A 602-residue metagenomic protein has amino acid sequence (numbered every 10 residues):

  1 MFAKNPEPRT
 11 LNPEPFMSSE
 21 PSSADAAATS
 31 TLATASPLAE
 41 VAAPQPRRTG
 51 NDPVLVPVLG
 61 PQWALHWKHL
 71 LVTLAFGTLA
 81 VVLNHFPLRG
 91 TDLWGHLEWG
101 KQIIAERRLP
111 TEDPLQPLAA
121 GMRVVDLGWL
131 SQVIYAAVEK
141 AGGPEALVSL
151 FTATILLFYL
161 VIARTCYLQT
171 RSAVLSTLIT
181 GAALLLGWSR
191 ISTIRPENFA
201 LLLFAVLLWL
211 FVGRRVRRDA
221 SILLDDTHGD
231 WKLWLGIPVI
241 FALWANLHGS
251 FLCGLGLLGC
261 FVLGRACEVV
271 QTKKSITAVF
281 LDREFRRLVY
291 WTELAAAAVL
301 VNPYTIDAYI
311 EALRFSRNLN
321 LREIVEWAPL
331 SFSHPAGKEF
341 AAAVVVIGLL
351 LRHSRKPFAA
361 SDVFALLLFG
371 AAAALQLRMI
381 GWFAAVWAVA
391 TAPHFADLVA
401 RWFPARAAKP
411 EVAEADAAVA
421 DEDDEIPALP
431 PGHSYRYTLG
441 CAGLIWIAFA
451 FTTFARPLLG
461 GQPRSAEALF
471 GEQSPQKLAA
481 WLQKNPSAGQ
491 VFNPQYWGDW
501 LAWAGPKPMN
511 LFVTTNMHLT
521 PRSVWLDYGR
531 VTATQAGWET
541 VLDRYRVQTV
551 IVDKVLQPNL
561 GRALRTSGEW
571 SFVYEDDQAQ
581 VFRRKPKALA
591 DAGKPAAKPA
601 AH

Functional and structural regions predicted by a protein language model:
A80, L184-W188, L224-T227, L233-G249 (+2 more regions): Membrane-interface alpha helices of multi-pass inner-membrane proteins
I104, L243, G249-K356, A384 (+1 more regions): Transmembrane catalytic cores of multi-pass membrane glycosyltransferases and polysaccharide-assembly enzymes
W129, V133, K140-L157: Loop-to-helix entry region of an early transmembrane alpha helix in multi-pass inner-membrane enzymes
T152-Q169: Transmembrane-helix motifs of polytopic, lipid-linked glycan transferases
V161, F199-D225, L258-A266, V346-L349: Specific aromatic-rich, kink-prone transmembrane helix
I191-F199: Short acidic/glycine- and proline-prone juxtamembrane loop motifs at membrane-interface regions of multi-pass membrane
D423-K484, G498, G505, M517 (+1 more regions): Membrane-proximal, lumen/periplasm-facing interface regions of secretory-pathway glyco- and lipid-modifying enzymes
A480-R522, Q548-D553, F582: Short periplasmic/luminal acceptor-recognition loop of GT-C membrane glycosyltransferases, typified by
